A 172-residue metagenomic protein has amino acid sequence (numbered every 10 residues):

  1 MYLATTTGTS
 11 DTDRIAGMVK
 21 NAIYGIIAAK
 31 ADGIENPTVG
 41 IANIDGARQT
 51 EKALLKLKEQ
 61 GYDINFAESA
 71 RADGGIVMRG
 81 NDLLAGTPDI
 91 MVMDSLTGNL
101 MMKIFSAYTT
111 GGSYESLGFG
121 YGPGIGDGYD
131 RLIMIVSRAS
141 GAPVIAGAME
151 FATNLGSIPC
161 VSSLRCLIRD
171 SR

Functional and structural regions predicted by a protein language model:
M1, M78-R79, L84-S171: Glycine-rich phosphate/nucleotide-binding loop
M1-G8, D13, D63-A72, S113-I125: Short, acidic/small-residue loops that bind anionic groups at enzyme active sites
G8-S10, N43-R48, A70-G74, D94-G98 (+1 more regions): Glycine-rich beta-alpha junction loops
D11-A70: Glycine-rich phosphate/diphosphate-binding loop of Rossmann-like nucleotide-binding domains
